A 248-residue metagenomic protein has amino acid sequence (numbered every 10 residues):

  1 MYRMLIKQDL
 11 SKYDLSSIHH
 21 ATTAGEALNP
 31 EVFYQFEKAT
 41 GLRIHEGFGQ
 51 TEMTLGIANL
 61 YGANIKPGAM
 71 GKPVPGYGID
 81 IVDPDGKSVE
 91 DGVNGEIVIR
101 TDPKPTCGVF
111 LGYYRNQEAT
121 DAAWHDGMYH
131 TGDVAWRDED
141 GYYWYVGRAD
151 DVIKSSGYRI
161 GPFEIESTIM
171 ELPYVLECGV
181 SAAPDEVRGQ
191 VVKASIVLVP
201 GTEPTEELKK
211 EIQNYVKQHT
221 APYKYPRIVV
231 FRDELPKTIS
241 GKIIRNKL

Functional and structural regions predicted by a protein language model:
I6-K66, G78: Gly/Ser/Thr-rich phosphate-binding loop
S17, G41, G76, Y174-E177 (+3 more regions): Glycine-centered tight turns that cap/initiate beta-strands
G25, G49, G71, D133 (+1 more regions): Active-site glycine-centered loops adjacent to acidic/histidine catalytic or metal-binding residues that shape
G68-P73, A123-G127: Short Gly/Pro-enriched turn/cap motifs at secondary-structure boundaries
P73-G76, K87-A122, I160: Conserved ATP/PPi-binding loop(s) of AMP-dependent carboxylate-activating enzymes
D80-R100, E139-D140, E203-K209, I244: Conserved beta-loop-beta connector loops within the AMP-binding
T101, T106, A119, V134-Y223 (+2 more regions): AMP-binding/adenylate-forming catalytic core of the ANL superfamily
